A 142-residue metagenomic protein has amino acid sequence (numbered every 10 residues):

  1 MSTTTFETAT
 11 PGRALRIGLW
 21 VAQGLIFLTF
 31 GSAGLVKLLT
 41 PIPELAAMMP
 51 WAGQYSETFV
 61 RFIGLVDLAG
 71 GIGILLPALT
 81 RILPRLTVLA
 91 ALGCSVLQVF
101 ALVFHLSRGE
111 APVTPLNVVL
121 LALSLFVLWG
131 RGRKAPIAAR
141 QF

Functional and structural regions predicted by a protein language model:
S2-F142: Membrane-interface extramembranous regions
